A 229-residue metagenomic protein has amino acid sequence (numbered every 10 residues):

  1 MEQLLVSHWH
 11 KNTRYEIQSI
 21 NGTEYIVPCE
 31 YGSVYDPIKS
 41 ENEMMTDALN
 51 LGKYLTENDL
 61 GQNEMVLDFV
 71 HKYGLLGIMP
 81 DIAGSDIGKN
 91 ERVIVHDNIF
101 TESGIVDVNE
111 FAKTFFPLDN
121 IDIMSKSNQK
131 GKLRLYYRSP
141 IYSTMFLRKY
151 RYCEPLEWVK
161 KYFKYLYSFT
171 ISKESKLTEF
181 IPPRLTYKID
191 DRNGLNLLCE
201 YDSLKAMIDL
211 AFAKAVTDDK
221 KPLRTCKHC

Functional and structural regions predicted by a protein language model:
M1-H228: Short helix-coil boundary/hinge micro-motifs
